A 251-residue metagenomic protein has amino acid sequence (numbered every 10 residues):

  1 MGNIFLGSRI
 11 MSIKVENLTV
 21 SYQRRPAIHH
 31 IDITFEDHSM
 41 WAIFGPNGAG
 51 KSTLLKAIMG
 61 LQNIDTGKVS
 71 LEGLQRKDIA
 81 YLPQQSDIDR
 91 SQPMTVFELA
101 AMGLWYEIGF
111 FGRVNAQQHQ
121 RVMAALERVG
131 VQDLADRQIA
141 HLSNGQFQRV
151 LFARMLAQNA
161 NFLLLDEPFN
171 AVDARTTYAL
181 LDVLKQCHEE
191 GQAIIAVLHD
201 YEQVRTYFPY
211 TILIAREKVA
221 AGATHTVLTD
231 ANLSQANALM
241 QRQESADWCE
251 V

Functional and structural regions predicted by a protein language model:
F44-P46: The feature captures the beta-strand-to-loop junction immediately N-terminal to the Walker
A116-L134: Conserved ABC ATPase "signature" region
Q138-L142: Conserved ABC ATPase signature
L163-E167: Catalytic Walker B motif of ABC-type/P-loop ATPase nucleotide-binding domains
L198-H199: H-loop/switch region of ABC-family ATPase nucleotide-binding domains
Y210-T224: H-loop (His-switch) and adjacent beta-strand-loop-beta switch element of ABC-type ATPase nucleotide-binding domains
H225-V251: ABC ATPase nucleotide-binding domains
